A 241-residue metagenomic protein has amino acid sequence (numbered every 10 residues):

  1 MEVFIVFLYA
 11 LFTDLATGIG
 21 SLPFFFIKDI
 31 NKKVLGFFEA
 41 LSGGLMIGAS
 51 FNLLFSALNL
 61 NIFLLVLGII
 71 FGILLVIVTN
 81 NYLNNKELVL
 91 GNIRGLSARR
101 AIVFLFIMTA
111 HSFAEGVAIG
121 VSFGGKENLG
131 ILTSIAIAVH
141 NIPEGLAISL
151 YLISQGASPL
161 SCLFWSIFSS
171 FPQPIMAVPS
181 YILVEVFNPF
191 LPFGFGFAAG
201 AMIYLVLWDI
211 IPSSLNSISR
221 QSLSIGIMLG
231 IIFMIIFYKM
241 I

Functional and structural regions predicted by a protein language model:
M1-I241: Intrinsically disordered, metal-sensing/regulatory segments
